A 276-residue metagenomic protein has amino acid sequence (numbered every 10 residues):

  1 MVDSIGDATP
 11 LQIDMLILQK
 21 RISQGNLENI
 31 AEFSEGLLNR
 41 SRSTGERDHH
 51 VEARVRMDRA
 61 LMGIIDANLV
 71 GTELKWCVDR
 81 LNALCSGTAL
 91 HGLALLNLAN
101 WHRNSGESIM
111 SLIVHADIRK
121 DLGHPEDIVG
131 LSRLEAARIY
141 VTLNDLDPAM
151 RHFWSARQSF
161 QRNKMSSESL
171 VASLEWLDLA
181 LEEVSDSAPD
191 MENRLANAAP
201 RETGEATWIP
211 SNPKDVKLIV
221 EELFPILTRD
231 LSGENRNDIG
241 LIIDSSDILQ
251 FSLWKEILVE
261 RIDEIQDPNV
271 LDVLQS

Functional and structural regions predicted by a protein language model:
M1-I13, I17, D186-S276: C-terminal non-catalytic interaction modules
T9, E46-V51, S86, L90 (+3 more regions): Structural signature of alpha-solenoid helical repeat junctions
Q12, V51-R54, L93, L131-R133 (+1 more regions): Residue register of alpha-helical TPR repeats
I17, E52, M57-R59, L98 (+2 more regions): Structural register within alpha-helical repeat arrays
Q24, I64-D66, S105, L143 (+2 more regions): Structural motif corresponding to the intra-repeat A-B loop/turn of tetratricopeptide repeats
E35-R42, K75-A83, A116-G123, W154-R162 (+1 more regions): Amphipathic alpha-helical segments of tetratricopeptide repeats
